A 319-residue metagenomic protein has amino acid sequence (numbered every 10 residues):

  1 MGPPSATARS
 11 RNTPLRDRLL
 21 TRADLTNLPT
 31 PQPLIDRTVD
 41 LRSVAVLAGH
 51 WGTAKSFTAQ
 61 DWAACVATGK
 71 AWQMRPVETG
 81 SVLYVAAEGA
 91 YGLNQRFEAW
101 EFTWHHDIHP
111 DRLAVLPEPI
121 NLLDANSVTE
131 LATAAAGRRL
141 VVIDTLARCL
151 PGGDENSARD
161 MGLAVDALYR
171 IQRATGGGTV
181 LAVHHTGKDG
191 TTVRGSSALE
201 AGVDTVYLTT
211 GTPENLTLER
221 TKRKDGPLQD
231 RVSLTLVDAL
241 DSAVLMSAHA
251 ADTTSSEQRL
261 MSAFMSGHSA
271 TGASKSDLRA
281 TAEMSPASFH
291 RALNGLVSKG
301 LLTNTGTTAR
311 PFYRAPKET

Functional and structural regions predicted by a protein language model:
M1-T13, G295: Short, small/acidic-rich helices and loops at N termini and domain boundaries of DNA replication/processing enzymes
R11-L34: N-terminal pre-Walker A segment at the start of P-loop NTPase domains
N12, A136-G137, T212-T319: C-terminal regions of RecA-like/P-loop NTPase motor modules
P29, I35, W51-T53, V77-R159 (+3 more regions): Conserved inter-motif catalytic segment of the P-loop NTP-binding fold
L41-A45, G80: Pre-Walker A (Motif I) flank of P-loop NTPase domains
V46-L47, G52, F57, R159-D241: Phosphate-binding/switch region of NTP-binding enzymes
T58, W62: Hydrophobic positions on the alpha1 helix immediately C-terminal to the Walker A/P-loop
C65-T79: Post-Walker A helix-loop "phosphate-sensing" segment adjacent to the P-loop in P-loop NTPases
